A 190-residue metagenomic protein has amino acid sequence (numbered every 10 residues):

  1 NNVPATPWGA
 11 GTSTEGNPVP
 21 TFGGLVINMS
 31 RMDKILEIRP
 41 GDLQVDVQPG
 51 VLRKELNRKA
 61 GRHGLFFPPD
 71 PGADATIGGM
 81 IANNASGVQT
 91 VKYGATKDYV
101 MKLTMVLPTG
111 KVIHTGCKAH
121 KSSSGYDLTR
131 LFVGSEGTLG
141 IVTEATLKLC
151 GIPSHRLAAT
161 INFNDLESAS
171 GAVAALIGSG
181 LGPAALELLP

Functional and structural regions predicted by a protein language model:
N1-M32: Glycine-rich N-terminal segment of FAD-binding domains in flavoprotein oxidoreductases, spanning the beta-loop-helix
N2-V3, L43-V45: Short active-site oxyanion
W8-N17, P71-G78, L188-P190: Short, glycine/charge-rich beta-strand/loop segments that flank catalytic centers and engage negatively charged groups
N17, P40-G41: Gly/Ser-rich phosphate-binding catalytic loop and adjacent alpha/beta segment that cradle a phosphoryl group at enzyme
K34-I38, V45-E187: FAD-binding subdomain of flavoenzyme oxidoreductases
